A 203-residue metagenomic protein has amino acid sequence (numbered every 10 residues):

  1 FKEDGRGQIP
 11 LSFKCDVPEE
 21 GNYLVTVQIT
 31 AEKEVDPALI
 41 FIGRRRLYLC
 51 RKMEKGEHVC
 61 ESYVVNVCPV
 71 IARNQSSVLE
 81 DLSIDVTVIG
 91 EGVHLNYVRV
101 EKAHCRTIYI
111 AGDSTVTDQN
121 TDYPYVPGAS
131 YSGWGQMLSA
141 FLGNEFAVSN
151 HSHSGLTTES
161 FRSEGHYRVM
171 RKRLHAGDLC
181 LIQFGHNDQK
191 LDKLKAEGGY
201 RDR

Functional and structural regions predicted by a protein language model:
G5-G21: Short beta-strands within extracellular/lumenal beta-sheet-rich domains
K14-C15, I29-R51: Short, surface-exposed beta-strand/strand-loop-strand elements in extracellular ectodomains
G21-T30: A short tyrosine-centered beta-strand micro-motif
I42, G165-R203: Alpha-helical cap/lid subdomain in secreted, periplasmic, or secretory-pathway luminal O-acyl-processing enzymes
L49-R73: Extracellular carbohydrate recognition and processing domains and analogous Trp-centered ligand-binding platforms
V67-E91: Noncatalytic modules at the cell exterior or secretory-pathway interfaces, chiefly beta-strand-rich lectin/adhesion
V86-V88, G92-S152, R168-C180: Serine-esterase "nucleophile elbow" of acetyl-processing enzymes
S114-D118, H153-E159, H186-L191: Solvent-exposed loop/turn segments at secondary-structure junctions within structured extracellular/periplasmic domains
